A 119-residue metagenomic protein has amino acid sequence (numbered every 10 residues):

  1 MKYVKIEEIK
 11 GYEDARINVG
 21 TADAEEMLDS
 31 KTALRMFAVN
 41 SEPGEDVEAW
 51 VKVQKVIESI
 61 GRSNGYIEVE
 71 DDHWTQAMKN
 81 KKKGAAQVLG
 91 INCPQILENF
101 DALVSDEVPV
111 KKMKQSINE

Functional and structural regions predicted by a protein language model:
M1-E119: Positively charged, low-complexity terminal tracts and the immediately adjacent first secondary-structure elements
